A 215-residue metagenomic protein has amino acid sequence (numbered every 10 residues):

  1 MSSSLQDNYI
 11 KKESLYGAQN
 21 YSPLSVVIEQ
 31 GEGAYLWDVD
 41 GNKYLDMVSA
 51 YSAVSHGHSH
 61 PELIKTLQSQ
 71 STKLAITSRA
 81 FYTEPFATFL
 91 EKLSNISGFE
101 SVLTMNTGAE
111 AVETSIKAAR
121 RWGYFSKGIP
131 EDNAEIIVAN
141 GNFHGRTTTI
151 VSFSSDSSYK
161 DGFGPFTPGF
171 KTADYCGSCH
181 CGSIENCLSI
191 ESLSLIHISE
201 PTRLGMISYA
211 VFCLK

Functional and structural regions predicted by a protein language model:
M1-E32, A80: Active-site-adjacent loop/helix segments that line or gate small-molecule/cofactor pockets in enzymes
S2, Q6, G33, H60 (+5 more regions): Generic structural signal for well-ordered, non-membrane alpha-helical segments in soluble metabolic enzymes
L15, K43-I129: Glycine-rich loop-to-alpha-helix module at the N-terminal edge of alpha/beta enzyme cores
V26-M47: Active-site and channel-lining beta-strand-loop segments that bind or position nucleotide-derived/phosphorylated
D38, D46, E110-E113, H144 (+1 more regions): Acidic active-site catalytic centers that drive phospho-/nucleotidyl reactions and related ester hydrolyses
K73, S178-C179, C213: Active-site/binding-pocket entry motifs
E91-L195: PLP-dependent aspartate aminotransferase-fold enzymes
I196-K215: Single conserved hydrophobic/aromatic residue that forms the stacking wall/gate of nucleotide- or nucleobase-binding
